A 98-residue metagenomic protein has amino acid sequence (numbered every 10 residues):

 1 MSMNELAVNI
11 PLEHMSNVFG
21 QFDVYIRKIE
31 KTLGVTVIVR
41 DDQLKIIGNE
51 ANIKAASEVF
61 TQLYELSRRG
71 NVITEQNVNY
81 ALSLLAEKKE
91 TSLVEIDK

Functional and structural regions predicted by a protein language model:
M1-N17: Short glycine-/aliphatic-rich beta-strand segments at the starts of folded cytosolic domains
M3, V18-F22, V39: A positional/architectural concept
N9, G20, E50: Conserved residues at beta->alpha junctions
E13-L33: Short amphipathic alpha-helix segments
I38-D97: Interdomain "pre-motor" coupling segment immediately N-terminal to P-loop NTPase/helicase cores
